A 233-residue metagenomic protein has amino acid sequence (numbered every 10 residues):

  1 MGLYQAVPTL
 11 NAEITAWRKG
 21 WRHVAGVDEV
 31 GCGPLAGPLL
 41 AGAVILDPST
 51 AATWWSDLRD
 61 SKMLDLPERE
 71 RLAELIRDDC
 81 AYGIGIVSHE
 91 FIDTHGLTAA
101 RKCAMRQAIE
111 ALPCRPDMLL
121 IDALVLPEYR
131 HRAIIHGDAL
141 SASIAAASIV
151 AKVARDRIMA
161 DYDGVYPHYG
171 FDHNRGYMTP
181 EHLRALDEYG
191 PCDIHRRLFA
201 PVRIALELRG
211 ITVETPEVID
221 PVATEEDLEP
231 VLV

Functional and structural regions predicted by a protein language model:
M1-V233: RNase H-like, Mg2+-dependent phosphodiesterase core, and more generally RNA phosphate-backbone-engaging helix-loop
